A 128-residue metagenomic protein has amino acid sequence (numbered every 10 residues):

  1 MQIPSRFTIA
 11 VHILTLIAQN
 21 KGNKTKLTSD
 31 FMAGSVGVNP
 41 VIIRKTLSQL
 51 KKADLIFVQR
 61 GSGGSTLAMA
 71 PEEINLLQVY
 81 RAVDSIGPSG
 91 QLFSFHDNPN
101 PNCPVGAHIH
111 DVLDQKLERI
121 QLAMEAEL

Functional and structural regions predicted by a protein language model:
M1-L14: Short alpha-helical segments that sit at the start of domains
I13-N20, A82: Short amphipathic alpha-helical elements of helix-turn-helix/winged-helix folds
Q19-K24, M69-A70: Short helix-capping/hinge SLiMs at alpha-helix to coil transitions
K26-G37: A short alpha-helical element within helix-turn-helix/winged-helix DNA-binding domains across DNA-binding proteins
M32, T46-A53: Basic amphipathic alpha-helical segments that dock to polyanions
V41: Key DNA-contact positions within bacterial/archaeal DNA-binding proteins
A53-S62, T66-A68: Beta-hairpin "wing" of winged helix-turn-helix
M69-L128: Non-DNA-binding regulatory cores of transcription-related proteins, predominantly C-terminal effector-binding
